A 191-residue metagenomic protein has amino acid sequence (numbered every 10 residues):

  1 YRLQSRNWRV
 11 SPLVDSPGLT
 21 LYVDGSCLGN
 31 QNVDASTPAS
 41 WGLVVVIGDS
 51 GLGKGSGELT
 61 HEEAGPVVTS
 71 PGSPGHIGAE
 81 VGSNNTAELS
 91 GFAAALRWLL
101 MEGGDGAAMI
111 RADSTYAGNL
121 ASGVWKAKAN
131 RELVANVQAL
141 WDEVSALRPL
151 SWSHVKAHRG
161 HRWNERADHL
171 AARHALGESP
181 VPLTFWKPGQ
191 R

Functional and structural regions predicted by a protein language model:
Y1-T86, R97-W98: RNase H-like nuclease fold core
S26-V33, P38, P71-P74, G78 (+3 more regions): RNase H catalytic domain
A87, G91: Loop-to-helix element that buttresses phosphate recognition and phosphoryl-transfer chemistry
